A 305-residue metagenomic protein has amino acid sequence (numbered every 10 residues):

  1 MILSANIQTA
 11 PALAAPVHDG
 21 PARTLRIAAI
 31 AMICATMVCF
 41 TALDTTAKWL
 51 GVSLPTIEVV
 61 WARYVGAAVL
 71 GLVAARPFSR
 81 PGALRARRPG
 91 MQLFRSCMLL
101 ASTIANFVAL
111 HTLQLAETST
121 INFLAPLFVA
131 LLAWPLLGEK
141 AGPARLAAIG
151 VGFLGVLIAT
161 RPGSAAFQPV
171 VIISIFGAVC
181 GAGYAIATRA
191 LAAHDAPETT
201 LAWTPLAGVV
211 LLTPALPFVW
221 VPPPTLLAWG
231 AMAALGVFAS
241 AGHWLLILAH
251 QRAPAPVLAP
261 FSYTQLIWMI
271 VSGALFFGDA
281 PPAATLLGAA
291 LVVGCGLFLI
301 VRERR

Functional and structural regions predicted by a protein language model:
I2-A14, A28-A29, S53-A101, C180-G183 (+2 more regions): Transmembrane alpha-helices of multi-pass small-molecule transport proteins
I2-E58, S164-A190: Glycine-/small-residue-enriched transmembrane alpha-helix faces in small-molecule transporters and effluxers
A28-T36, A75, R80-A105, P169-G177 (+1 more regions): Loop-to-transmembrane-helix transition segments
M37-T45, L72, S96, L100-I104 (+8 more regions): Hydrophobic/small/kink-forming positions within alpha-helical transmembrane segments of polytopic membrane proteins
T45-K48, T56, G71, S164-P224 (+1 more regions): Transmembrane alpha-helical segments that form core, pore/gating elements of small-molecule transporters/exporters
N106-V108, A125-A147, I267-L286: C-terminal transmembrane-helix exit sites in multi-pass transporters
S119-L124, L191-A207, H243-A274: Helix-helix packing/entry segments at the starts of transmembrane helices
A144-R161, A284-E303: Hydrophobic transmembrane alpha-helices of multi-pass small-molecule transport proteins
